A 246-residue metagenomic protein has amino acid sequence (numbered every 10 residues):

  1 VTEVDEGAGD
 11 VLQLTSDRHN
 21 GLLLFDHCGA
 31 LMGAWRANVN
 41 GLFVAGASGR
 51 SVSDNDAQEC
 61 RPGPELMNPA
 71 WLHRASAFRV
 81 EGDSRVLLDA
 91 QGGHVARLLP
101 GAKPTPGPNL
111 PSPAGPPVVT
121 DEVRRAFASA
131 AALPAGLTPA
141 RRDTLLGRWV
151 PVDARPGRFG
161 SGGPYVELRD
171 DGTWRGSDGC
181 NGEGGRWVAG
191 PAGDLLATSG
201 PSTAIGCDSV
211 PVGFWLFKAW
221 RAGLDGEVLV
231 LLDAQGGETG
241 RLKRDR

Functional and structural regions predicted by a protein language model:
V1-R246: Lipid interaction determinants
